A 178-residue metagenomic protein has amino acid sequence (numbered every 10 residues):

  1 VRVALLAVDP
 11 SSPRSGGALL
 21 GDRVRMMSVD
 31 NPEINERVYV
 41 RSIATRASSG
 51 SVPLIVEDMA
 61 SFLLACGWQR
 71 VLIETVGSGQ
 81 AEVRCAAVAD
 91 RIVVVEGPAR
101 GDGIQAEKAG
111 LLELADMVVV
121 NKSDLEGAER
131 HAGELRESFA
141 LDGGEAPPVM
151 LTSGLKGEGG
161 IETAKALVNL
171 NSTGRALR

Functional and structural regions predicted by a protein language model:
V1-A81, C85-V94: Nucleotide-state-sensitive switch-loop elements of NTP-binding domains
D9, E74, L111, N121 (+1 more regions): Residue-level signature of catalytic and energy-coupling elements of molecular machines, predominantly ATP/GTP-dependent
P10-P13, T45-A47, G77-Q80, P98-D102 (+2 more regions): Conserved nucleotide-binding/hydrolysis micro-motifs of P-loop NTPases
L19, M59, R84, V88 (+4 more regions): Alpha-helical scaffold elements adjacent to nucleotide-binding pockets in ATP/GTP-utilizing enzyme cores
N35-E36, V88-R91, E113-D116, G144-P148: Short glycine-/polar-rich loops that comprise or flank the Walker A/P-loop and associated switch/sensor motifs
C66-Q69, T75, G79, V88-Q105 (+1 more regions): Conserved Switch II/interswitch segment of TRAFAC-class P-loop GTPases
M117, S123-G174: Canonical P-loop GTPase G-domain recognition
